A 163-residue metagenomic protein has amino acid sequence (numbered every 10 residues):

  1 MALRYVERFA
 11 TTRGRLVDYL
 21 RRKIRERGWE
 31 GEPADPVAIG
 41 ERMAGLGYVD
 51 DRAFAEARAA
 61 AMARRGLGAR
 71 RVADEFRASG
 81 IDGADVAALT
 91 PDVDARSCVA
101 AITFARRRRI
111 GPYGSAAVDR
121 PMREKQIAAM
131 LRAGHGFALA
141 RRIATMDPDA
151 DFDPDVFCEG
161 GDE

Functional and structural regions predicted by a protein language model:
M1-E163: An alpha-helical, amphipathic repeat domain used for nucleic-acid recognition, typified by the mTERF helical solenoid
